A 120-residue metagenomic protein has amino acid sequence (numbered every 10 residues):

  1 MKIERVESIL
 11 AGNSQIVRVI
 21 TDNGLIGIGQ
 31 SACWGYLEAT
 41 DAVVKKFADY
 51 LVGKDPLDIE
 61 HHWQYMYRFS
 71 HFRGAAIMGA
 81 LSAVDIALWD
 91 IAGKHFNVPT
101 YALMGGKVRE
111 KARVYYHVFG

Functional and structural regions predicted by a protein language model:
M1, S82, E110: Structured loop/turn residues at beta-strand edges in well-structured enzyme cores
M1-I28, A32-C33: Structured beta-strand/loop patches that form or line metal/cofactor-binding pockets in enzymes
S14-I16, A83, R113: Broad gene-expression machinery/nucleic-acid interaction feature
I20-F96: Metal- or metallocofactor-binding catalytic centers and their adjacent structured scaffolds across diverse enzyme
G74-I77, E110-G120: Active-site mouth loops of central-metabolism enzymes
L103: Active-site-adjacent beta->alpha loops and helix N-cap segments on the catalytic face of soluble alpha/beta enzymes
G106-K107: Subtilisin-like serine protease catalytic core
